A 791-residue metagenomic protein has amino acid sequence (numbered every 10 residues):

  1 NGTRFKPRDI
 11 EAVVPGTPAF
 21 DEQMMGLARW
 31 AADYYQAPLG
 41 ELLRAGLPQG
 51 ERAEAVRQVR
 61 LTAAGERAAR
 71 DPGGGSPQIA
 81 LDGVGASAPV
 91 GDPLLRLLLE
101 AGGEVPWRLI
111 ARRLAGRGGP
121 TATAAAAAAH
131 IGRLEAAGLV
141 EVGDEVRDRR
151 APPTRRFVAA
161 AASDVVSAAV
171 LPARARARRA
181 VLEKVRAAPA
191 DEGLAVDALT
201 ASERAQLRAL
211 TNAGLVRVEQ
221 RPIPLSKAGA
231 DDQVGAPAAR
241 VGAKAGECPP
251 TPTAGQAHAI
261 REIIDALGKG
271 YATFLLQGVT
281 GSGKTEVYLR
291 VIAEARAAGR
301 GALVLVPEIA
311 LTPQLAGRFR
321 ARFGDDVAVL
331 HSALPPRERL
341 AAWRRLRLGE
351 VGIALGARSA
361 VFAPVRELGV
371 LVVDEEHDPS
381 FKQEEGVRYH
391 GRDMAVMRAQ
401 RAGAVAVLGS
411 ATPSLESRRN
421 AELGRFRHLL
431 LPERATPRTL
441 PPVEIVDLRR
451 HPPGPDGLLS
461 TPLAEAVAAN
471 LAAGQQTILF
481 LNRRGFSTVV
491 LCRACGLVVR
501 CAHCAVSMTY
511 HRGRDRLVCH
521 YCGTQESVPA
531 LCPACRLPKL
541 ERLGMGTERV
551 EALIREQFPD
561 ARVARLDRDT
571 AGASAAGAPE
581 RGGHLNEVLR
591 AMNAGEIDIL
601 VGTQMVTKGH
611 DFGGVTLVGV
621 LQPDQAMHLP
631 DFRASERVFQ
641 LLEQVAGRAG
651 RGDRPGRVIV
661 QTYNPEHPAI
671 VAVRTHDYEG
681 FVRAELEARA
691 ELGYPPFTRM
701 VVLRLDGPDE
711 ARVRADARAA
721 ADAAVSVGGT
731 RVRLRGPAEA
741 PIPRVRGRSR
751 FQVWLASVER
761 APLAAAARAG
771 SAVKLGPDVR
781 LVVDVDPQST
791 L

Functional and structural regions predicted by a protein language model:
N1-S410, S417, E422-R438, L471-A472 (+6 more regions): Accessory, non-ATPase domains that flank or precede helicase/AAA+ motor cores in DNA-metabolism machines
C248-T253, A257-R261, K269-R714, R718 (+7 more regions): Inter-lobe coupling/hinge segments of SF2-like helicase ATPases
R731-P737: A short linear hydrophobic-aromatic micro-motif
